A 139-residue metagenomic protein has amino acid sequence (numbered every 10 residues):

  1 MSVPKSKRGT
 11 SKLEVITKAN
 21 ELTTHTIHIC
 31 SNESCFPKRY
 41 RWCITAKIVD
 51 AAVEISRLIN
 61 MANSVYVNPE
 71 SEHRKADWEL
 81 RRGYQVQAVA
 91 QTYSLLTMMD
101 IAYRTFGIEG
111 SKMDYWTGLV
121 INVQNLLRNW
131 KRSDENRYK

Functional and structural regions predicted by a protein language model:
M1-K139: Amphipathic alpha-helical assembly/interaction segments
